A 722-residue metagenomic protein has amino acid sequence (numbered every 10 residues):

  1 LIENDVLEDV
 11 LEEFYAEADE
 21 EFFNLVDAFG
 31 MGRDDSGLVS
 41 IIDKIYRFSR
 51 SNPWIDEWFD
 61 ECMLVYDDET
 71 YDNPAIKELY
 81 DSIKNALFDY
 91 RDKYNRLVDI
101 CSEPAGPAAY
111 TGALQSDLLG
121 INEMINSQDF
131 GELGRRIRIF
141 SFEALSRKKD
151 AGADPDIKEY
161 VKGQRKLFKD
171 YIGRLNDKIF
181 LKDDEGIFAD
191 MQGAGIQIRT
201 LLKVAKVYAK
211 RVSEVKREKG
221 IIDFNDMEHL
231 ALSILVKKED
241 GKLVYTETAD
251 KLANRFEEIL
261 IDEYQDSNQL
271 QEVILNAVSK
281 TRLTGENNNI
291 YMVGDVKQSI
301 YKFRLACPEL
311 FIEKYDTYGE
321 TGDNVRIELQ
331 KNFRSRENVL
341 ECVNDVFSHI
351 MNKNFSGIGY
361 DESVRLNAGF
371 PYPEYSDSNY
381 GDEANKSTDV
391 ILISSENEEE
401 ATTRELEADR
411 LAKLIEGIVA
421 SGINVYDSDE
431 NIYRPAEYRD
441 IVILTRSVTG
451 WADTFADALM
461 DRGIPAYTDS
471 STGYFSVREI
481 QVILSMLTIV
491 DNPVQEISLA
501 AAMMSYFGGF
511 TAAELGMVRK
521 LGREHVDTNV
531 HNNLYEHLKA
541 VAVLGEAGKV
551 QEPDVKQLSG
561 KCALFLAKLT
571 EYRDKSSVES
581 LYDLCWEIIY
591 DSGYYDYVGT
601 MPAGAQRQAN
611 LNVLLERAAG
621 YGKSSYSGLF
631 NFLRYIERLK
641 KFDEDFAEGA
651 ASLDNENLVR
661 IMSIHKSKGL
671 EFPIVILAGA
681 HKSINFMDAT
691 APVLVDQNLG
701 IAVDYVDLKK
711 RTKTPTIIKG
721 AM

Functional and structural regions predicted by a protein language model:
D5, E12, A16, E20-N24 (+16 more regions): Conserved motor-region signature of P-loop NTPase helicases/translocases
D5, L38-I222, N324, D409 (+5 more regions): Conserved ATP-driven helicase/translocase motor core recognized via long, highly charged RecA-like/P-loop NTPase domain
A28-P53, L201-V207, I222-L235, I441-D453 (+2 more regions): Core structural elements
L181-Q192, Y208-E214, E218, L392-E398 (+2 more regions): Short glycine/proline-rich turn/loop motifs
L232-A253: Conserved helix/coil segment N-terminal to the catalytic DExD/H
E524-K549, S559-F565, L569: Accessory alpha-helical DNA-binding modules that contact the DNA backbone or grooves
M687-A721: Conserved catalytic motifs of ABC-family nucleotide-binding domains
